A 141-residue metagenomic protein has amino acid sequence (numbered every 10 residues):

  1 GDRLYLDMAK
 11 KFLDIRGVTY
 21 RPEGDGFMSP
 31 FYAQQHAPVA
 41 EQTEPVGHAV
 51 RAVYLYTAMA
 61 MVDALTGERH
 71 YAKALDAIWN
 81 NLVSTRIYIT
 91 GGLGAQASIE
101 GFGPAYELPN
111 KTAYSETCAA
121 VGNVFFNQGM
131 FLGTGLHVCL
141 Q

Functional and structural regions predicted by a protein language model:
G1-Q141: Glycan-recognition and catalytic cores of secretory/periplasmic carbohydrate-active enzymes
